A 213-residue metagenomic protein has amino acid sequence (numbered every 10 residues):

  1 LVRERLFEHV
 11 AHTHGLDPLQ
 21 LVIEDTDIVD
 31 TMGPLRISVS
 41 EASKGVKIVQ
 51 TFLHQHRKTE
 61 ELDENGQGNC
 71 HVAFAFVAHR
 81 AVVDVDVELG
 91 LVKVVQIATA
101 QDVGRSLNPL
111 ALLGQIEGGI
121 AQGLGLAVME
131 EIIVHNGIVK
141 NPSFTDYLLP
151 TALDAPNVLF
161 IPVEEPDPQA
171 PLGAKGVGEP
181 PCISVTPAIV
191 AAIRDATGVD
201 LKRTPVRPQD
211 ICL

Functional and structural regions predicted by a protein language model:
L1-L213: C-terminal catalytic domains of large/alpha subunits in multi-subunit enzymes
